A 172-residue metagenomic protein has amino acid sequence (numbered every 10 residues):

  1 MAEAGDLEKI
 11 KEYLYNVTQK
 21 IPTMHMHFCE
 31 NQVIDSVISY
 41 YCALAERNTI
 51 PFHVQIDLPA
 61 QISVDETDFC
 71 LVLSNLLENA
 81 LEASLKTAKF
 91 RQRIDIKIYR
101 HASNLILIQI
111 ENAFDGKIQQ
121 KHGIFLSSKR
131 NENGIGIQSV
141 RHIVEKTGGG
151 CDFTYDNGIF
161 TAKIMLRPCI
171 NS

Functional and structural regions predicted by a protein language model:
Y15-Q19, E30-N48: Short beta-to-alpha transition helix within the HATPase_c
M26, F52-V72, S128: Conserved short strand/loop->alpha-helix "switch" segment adjacent to the catalytic nucleotide/phosphoryl-transfer site
E66-K89: Conserved ATP-binding N-box helix of the HATPase_c
R91-S103: Short beta-strand/loop element within the Bergerat-fold HATPase_c
L105-G134: Glycine-rich/acidic phosphate-handling loop/turn and adjacent ATP-lid/helix of nucleotide-binding kinase/ATPase domains
G116, D156-K163, C169: Glycine-rich nucleotide-binding loop
G148-G158: Glycine-rich ATP-binding loops of the HATPase_c
